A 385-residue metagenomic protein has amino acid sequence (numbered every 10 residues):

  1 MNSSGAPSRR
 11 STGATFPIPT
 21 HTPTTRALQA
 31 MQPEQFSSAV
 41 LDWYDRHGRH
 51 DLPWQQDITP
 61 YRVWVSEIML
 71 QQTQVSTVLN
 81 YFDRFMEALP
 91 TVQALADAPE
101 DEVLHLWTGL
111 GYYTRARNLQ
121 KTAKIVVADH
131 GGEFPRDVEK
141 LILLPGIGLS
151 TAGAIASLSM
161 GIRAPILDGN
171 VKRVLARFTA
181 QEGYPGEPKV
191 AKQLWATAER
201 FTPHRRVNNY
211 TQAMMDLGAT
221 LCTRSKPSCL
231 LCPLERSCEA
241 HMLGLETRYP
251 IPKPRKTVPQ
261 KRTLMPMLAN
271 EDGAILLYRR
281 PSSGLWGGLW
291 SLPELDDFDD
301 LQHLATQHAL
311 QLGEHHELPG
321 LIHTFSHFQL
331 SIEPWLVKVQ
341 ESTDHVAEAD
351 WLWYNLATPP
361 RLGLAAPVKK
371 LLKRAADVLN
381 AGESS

Functional and structural regions predicted by a protein language model:
N2-T12: Low-acidity, Ser/Thr- and Arg-rich intrinsically disordered low-complexity segments
S4-G5, A152, N209, R279 (+2 more regions): Hydrophobic alpha-helical context, especially transmembrane and signal-peptide helices
S4-G5, H21, L110, L364: Coiled-coil-like amphipathic alpha-helices with heptad-repeat character
S8-R9, T22, L175: Extended rod-forming repeat segments used as scaffolds/tethers
P19-H50, Q55-Q56, A219-S385: Intrinsically disordered, low-complexity, charged terminal extensions of DNA damage-control enzymes
Q32-E34, A39-L230, L234-T247, Q260 (+1 more regions): Catalytic cores of DNA base-excision repair glycosylases
